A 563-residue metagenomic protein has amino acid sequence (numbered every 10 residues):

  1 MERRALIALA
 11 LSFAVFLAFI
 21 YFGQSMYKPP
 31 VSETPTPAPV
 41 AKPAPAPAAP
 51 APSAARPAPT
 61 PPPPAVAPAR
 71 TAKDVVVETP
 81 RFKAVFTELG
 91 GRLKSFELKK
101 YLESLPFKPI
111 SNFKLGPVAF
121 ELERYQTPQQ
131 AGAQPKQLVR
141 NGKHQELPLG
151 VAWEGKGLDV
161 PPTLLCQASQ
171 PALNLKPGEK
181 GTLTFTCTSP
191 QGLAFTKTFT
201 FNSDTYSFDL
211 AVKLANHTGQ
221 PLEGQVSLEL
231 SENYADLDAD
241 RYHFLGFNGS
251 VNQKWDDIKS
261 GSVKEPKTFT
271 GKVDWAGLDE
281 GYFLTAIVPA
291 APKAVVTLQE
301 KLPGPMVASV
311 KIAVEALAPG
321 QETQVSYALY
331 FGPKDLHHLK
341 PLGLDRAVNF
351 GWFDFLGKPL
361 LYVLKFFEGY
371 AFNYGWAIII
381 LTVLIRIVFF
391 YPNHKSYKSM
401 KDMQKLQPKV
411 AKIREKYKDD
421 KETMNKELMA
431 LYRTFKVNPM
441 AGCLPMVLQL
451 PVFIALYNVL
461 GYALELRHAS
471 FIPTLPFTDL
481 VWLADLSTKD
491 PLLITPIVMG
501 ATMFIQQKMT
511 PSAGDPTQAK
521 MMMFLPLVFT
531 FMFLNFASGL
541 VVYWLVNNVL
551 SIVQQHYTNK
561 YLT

Functional and structural regions predicted by a protein language model:
M1-P39, F86, C166, V212-K213 (+4 more regions): Helix-loop-helix
L6-I7, P45, P59, T200 (+1 more regions): Sequence-pattern detector for short linear motifs and compositional/periodic biases rather than a specific fold
S25, A58-T60, F96-L98: A long-range scaffold signal marking pre-active-site subdomains of enzyme folds
V31-A67: Long, low-complexity intrinsically disordered segments that are proline/alanine-rich with interleaved serine/threonine
P64-V76: Short acidic/polar N-terminal linker immediately downstream of export determinants
D74-V348: Soluble non-transmembrane domains of integral membrane proteins
